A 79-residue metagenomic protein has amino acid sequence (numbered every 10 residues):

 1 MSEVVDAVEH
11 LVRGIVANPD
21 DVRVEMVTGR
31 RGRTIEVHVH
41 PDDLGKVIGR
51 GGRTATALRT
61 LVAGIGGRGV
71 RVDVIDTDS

Functional and structural regions predicted by a protein language model:
M1-L44, T54-S79: RNA-contacting regions in translation and RNA-metabolism proteins, encompassing KH/S1 modules where present
I48-G52: Glycine-centered tight-turn and secondary-structure capping sites
